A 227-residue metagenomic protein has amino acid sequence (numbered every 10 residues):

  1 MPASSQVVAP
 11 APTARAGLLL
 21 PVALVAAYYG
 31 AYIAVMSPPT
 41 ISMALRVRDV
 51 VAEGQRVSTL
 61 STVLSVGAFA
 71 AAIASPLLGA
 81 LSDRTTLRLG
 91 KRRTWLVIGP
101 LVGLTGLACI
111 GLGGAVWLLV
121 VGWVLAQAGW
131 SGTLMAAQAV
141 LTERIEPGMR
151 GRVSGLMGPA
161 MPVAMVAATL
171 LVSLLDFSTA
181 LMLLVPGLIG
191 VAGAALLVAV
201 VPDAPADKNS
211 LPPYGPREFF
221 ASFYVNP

Functional and structural regions predicted by a protein language model:
P2-L18, A204-P227: Juxtamembrane intracellular "pre-TM" segments in multi-pass secondary transporters
V7-A68: Helix-loop boundary and gating motifs at the non-cytosolic
Y29-G30, G106-C109, W117-G132: Hydrophobic core of transmembrane alpha-helices in multi-pass small-molecule transporters, especially MFS/SLC-type
S61-S82: Central cavity-lining transmembrane alpha-helices of secondary-active solute carriers, predominantly the Major
F69-A72, G151-S173: Glycine-rich segments within core transmembrane alpha-helices of 12-TM secondary carriers
R92-A108: Structural signature of the two symmetry-related core transmembrane helices
L125-P159: Cytoplasmic helix-loop-helix junction between adjacent transmembrane helices in 12-TM secondary transporters
L188-K208: C-terminal membrane-cytosol helix-exit motif in multi-pass small-molecule transporters
